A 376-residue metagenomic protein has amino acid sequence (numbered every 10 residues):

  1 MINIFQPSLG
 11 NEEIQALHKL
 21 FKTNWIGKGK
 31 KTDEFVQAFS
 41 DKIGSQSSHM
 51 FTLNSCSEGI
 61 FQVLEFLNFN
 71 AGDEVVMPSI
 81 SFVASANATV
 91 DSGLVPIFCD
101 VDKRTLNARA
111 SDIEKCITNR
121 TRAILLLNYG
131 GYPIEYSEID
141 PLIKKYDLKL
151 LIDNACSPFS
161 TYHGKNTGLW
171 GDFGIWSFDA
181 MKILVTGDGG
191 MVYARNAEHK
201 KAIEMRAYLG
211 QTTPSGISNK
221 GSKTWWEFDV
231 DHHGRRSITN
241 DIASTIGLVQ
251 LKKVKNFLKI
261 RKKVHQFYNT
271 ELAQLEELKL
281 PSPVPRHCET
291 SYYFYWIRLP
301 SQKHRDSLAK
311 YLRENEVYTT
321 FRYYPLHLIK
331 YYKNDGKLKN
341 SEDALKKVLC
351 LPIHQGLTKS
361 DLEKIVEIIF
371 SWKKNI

Functional and structural regions predicted by a protein language model:
M1-I26, L148, F228-D231, P352: N-terminal "arm"/small-domain region of PLP-dependent enzymes with the aminotransferase-like
W25-E74, A88-D91, F98-D100, K165: Phosphate-binding glycine-rich loop
T32-A38, G44-F51, S111, A123-L127 (+3 more regions): PLP-dependent aminotransferase class I/II
V63-I117, A123-L125: Conserved PLP-anchoring active-site segment centered on the Schiff-base-forming lysine
D73, S79-S81, D100-D102, N154 (+3 more regions): Nucleotide-sugar donor-binding loop of glycosyltransferases
S92, K145-Y146, N315: Helix C-cap/helix->beta junction micro-motif
R104-T186, M191-K200, C350: Active-site phosphate-binding strand-loop segment of PLP-dependent enzymes
